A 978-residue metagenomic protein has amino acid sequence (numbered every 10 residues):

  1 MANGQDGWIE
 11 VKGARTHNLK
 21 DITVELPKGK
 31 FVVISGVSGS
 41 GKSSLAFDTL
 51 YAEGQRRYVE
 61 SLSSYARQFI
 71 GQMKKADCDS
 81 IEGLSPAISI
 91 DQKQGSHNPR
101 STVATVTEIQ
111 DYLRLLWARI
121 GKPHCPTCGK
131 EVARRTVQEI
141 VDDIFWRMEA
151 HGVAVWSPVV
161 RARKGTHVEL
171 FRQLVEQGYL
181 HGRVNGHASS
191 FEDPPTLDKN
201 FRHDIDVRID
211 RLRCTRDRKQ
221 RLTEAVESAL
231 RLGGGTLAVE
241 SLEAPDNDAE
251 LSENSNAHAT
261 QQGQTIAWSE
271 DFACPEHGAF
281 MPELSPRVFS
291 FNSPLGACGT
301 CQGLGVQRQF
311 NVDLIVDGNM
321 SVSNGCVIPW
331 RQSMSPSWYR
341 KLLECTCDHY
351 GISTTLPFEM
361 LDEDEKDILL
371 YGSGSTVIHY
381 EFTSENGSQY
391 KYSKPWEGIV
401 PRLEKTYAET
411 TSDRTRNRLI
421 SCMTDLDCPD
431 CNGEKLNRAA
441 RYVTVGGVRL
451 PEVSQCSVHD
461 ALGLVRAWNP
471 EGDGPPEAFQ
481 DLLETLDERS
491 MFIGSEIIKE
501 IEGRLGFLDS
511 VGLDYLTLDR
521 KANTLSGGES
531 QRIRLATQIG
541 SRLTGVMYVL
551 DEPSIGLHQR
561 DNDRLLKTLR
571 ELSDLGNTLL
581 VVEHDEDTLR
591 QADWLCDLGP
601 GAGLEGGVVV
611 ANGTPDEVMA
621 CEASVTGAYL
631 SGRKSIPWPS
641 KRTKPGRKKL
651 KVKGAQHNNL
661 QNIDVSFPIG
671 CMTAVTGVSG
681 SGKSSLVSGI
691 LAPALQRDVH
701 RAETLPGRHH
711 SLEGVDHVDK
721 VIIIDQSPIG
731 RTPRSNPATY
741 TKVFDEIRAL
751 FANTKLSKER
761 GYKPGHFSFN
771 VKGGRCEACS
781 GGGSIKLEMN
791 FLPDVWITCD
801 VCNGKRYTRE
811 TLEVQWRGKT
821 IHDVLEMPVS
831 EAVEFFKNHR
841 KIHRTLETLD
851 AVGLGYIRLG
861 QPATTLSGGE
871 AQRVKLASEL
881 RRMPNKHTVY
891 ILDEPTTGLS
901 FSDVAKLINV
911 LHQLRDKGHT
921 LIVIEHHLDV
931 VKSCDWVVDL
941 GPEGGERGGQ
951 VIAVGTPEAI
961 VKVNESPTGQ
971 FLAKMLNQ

Functional and structural regions predicted by a protein language model:
M1-Q978: Conserved phosphate-binding elements of NTP-dependent enzyme cores
